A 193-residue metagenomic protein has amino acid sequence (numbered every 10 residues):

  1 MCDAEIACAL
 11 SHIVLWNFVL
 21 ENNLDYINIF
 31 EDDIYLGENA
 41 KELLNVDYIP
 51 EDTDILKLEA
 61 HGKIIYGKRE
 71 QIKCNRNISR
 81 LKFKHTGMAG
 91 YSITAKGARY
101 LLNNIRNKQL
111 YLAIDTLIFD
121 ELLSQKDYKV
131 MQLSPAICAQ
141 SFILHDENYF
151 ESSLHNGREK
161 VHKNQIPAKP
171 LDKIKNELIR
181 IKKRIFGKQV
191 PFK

Functional and structural regions predicted by a protein language model:
M1-F30, I34-K193: An acidic/histidine-cluster motif and surrounding catalytic segment that typifies divalent-metal-assisted enzyme active
